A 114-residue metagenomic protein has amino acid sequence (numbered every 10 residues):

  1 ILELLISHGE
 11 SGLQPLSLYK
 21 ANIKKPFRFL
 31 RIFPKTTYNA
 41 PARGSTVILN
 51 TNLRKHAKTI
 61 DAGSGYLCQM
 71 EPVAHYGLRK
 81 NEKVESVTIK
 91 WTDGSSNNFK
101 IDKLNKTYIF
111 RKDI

Functional and structural regions predicted by a protein language model:
I1-I114: Gly/Ser/Thr/Pro-enriched helix-cap/hinge segments flanking short amphipathic alpha-helices
